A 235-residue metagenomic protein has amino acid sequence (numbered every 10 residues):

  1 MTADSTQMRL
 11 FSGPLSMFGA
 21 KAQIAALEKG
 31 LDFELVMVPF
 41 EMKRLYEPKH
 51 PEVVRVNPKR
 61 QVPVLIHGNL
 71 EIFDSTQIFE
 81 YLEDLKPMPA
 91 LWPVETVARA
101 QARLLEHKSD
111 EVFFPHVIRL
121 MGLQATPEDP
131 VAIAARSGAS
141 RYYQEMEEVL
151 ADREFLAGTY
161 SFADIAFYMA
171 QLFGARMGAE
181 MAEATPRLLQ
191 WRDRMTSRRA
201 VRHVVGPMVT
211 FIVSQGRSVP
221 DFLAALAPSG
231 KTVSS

Functional and structural regions predicted by a protein language model:
M1-A134, F222-L223, S234-S235: GST-like domain detector, emphasizing the conserved glutathione-binding G-site in the N-terminal thioredoxin-like
G13, F162, M208-F211: Short, solvent-exposed turn/loop segments enriched in Gly/Ser/Thr/Pro and often Arg
A22, L85, M146-E147, Q171-L172 (+2 more regions): Generic alpha-helical secondary structure signal
P51, E180, T185, P220-A224: Juxtamembrane helix-loop transition sites at the ends of transmembrane segments in multi-pass membrane proteins
V97, L105, S109-G206: GST-like fold's C-terminal all-alpha helical module
M208-S235: Acidic/histidine-enriched, glycine/proline-rich intrinsically disordered or flexible terminal extensions
